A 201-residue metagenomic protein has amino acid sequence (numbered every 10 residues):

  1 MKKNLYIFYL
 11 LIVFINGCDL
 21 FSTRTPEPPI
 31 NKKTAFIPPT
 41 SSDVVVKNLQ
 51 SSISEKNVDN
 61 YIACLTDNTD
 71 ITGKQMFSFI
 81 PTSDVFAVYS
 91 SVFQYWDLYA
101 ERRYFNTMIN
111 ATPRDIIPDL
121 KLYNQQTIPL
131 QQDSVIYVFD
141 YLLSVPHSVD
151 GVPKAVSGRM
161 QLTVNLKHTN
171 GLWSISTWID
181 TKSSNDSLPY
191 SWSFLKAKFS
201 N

Functional and structural regions predicted by a protein language model:
M1-D19: Sec-dependent bacterial lipoprotein signal peptides
C18-E55, A63: Short, low-complexity N-terminal intrinsically disordered segments enriched in polar/charged residues
D19-K32, S134-I136, D140-N201: Short beta-strand edge/turn micro-motifs at domain boundaries
T25-K32, S78-Y89: A solvent-exposed, charged loop/short amphipathic helix patch at secondary-structure junctions
S41-V44, N48, N60, W96 (+3 more regions): Extracytoplasmic/secreted proteins, especially bacterial periplasmic and envelope-associated proteins
S54, A63-D70, N106-R114: Sec-exported extracytoplasmic/periplasmic mature domains
N57-T82: Short, well-ordered alpha-helical segments enriched in acidic and aromatic residues
D84-A155: Surface-exposed, charged secondary-structure patches
